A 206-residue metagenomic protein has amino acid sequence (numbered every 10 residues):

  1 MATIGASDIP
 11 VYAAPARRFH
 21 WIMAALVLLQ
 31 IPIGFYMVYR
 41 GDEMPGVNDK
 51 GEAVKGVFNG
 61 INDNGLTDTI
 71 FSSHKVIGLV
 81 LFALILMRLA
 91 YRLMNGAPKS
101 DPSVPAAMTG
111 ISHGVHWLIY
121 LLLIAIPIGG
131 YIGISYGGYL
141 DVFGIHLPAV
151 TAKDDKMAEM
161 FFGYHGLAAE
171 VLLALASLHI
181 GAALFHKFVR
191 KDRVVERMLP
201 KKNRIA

Functional and structural regions predicted by a protein language model:
M1-A206: Membrane-embedded alpha-helical bundles that constitute the cytochrome b-like, heme-associated redox core of multi-pass
